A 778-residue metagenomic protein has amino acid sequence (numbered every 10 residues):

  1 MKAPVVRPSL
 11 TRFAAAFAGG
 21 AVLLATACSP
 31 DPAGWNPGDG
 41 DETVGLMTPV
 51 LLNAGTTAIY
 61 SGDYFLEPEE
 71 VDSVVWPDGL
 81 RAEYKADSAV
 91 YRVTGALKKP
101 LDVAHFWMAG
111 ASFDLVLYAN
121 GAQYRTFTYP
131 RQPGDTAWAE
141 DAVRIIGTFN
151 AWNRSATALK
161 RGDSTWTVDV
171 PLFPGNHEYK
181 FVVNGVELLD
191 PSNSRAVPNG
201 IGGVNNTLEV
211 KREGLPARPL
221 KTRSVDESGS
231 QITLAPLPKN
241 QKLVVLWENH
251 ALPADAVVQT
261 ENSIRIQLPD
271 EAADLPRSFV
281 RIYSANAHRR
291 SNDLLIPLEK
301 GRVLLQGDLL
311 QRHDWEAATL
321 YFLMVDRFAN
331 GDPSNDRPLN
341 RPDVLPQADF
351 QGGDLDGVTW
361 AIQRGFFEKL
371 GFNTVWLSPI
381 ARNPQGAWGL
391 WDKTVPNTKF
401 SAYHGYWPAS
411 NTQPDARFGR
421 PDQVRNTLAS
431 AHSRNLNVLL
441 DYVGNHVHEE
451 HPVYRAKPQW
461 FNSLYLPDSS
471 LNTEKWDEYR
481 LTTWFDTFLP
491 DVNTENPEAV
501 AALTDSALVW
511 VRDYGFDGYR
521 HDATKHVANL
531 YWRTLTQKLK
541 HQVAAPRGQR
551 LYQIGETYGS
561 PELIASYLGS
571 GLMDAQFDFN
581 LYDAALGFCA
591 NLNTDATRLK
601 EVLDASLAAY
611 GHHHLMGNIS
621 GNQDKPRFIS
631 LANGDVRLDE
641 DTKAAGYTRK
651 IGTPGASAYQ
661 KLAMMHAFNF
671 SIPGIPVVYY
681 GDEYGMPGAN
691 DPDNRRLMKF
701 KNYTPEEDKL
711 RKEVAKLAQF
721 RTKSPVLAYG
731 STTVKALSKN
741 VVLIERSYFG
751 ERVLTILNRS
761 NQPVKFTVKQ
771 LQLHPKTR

Functional and structural regions predicted by a protein language model:
L24-A27: C-terminal motif of bacterial Sec signal peptides marking the signal peptidase cleavage site
S29-D31: Bacterial signal peptide processing site
N36-V75, K221-K239: Solvent-exposed, low-complexity, repeat-rich "mucin-like" stalks and linkers
P37-D39, V44-M47, L436, H446 (+8 more regions): Active-site-proximal helices and loops of the catalytic beta/alpha 8
Y64-Y84, A142-N153, Q241-A251, T777: Change to "...patches in solvent-exposed regions of secreted, membrane-anchored, or virion-exposed structural
V116-N176, N184-K211, V244-I264: Aromatic-rich carbohydrate-binding modules that target alpha-glucans
W315, G331-F350, K600-E601, L607-H774: Loop/helix patches that line or flank the sugar-binding groove of alpha-linked glycan CAZymes
A318, F328-Y514, T534-P546, E562-I564: Substrate-binding/active-site clefts of carbohydrate-active enzymes
